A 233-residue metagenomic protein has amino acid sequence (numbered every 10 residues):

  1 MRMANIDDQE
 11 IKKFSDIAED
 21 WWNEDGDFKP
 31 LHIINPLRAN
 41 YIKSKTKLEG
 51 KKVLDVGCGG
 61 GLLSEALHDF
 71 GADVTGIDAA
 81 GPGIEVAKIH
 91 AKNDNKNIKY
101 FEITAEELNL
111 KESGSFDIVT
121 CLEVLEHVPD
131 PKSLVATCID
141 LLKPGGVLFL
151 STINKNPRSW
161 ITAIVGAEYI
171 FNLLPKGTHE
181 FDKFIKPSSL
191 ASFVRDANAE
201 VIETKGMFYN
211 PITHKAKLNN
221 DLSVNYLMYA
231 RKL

Functional and structural regions predicted by a protein language model:
M1-W22: N-terminal, positively charged/glycine-rich alpha-helical extensions of SAM-dependent methyltransferases
N23-I42: Conserved SAM-binding loop and adjacent beta-strand
A39-T46, K51-W160, P187, M228-A230: Conserved SAM-binding loop
K99-F101, I202-K205: General small-molecule cofactor/ligand-binding pocket signal
T152, N172-S189: Acceptor-substrate binding/catalytic loop of class I
S159-Y169: Short, flexible, mixed-charge acidic loops at enzyme active sites
D182-N198, T204: Short alpha-helix
K215-L233: Core SAM-dependent methyltransferase catalytic element
